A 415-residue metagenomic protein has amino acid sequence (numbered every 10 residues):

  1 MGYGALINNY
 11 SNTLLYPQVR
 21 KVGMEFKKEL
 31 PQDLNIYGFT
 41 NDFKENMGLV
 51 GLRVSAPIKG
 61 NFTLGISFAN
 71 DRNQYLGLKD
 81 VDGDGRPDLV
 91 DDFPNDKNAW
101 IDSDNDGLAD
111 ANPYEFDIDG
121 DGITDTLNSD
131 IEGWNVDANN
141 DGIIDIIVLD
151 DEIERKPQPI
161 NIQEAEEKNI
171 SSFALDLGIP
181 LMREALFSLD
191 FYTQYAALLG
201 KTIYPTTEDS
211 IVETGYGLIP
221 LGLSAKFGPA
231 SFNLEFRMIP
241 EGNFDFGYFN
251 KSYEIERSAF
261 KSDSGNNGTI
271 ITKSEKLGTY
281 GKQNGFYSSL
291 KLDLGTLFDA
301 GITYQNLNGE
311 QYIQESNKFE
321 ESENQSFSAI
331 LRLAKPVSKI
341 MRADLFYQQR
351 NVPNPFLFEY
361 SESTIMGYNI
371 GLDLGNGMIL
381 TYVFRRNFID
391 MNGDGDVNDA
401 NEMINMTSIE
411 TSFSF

Functional and structural regions predicted by a protein language model:
N8-R86, D102-D104, D117-D121, E132 (+3 more regions): Signature for the C-terminal beta-barrel architecture of outer-membrane proteins
V90-D91, P113, N128, V148: Active-site-flanking alpha-helical
D96-N98: Cysteine-rich modules of extracellular adhesion/ECM and protease-associated proteins
Y360, L374-M378: Long, compositionally biased charged/polar accessory segments in the mid-to-C-terminal portions of proteins
T407-S412: Blade-level signature of beta-propeller repeat domains, shared across WD40, Kelch, NHL, RCC1 and BNR/Asp-box propellers
